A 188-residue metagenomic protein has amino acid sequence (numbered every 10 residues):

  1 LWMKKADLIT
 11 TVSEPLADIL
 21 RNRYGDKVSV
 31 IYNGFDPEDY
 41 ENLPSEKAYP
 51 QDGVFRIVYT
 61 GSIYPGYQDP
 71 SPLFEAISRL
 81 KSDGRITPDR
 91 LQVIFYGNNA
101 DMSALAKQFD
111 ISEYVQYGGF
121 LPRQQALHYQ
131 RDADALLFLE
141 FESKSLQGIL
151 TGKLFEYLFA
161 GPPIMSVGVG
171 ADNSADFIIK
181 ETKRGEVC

Functional and structural regions predicted by a protein language model:
L1-L8: Membrane-proximal helix-turn-helix segments that form the acceptor-binding/catalytic region of lipid-linked
P15, G34: Carbohydrate-associated surface elements
F35-G53: Acidic anion/phosphate-binding donor-loop and adjacent secondary structure in glycosyltransferase catalytic cores
Y49-Y67, F74-E75: Conserved donor-binding/catalytic core segment of Leloir-type glycosyltransferases
Q68-S71, P122-Y129, L136-L158, I164-F177: Nucleotide-sugar-dependent
P70-T87: Short hydrophobic signal-anchor/transmembrane segments that target glycosyltransferases and glycosylation machinery
G84-G97, D101-L127: Nucleotide-activated donor-binding/catalytic signature segment of Leloir-type glycosyltransferases, i.e., the conserved
I164-M165, I178-C188: A short acidic/histidine/glycine-rich donor-binding loop in glycosyltransferase catalytic cores
